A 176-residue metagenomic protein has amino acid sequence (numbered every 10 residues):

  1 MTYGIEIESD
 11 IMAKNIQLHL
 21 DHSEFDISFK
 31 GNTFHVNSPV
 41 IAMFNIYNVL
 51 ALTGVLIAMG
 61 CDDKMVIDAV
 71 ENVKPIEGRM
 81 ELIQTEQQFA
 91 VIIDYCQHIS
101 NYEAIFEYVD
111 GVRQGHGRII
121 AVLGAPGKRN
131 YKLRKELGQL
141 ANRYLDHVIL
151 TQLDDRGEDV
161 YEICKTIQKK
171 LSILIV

Functional and structural regions predicted by a protein language model:
T2, S23, T151: Ser/Thr-centric signal marking residues that sit in or immediately flank functional binding/regulatory motifs
T2-G4, I16, F44-N45: C-terminal accessory "lid"/substrate-recognition subdomains
I5, G124-P126, Q152-L153: Cofactor-binding loop segments of dinucleotide-utilizing enzymes, especially the Rossmann-like FAD- and NAD(P)+-binding
D10, R129-K132, D155-Y161: Short, charged/polar "capping" segments at the starts of alpha-helices and the immediately preceding loops
L18-E24: A short, compositionally biased
L20, F29-H147: Nucleotide phosphate-binding/pyrophosphate-handling subdomain across enzymes that bind or process nucleotide phosphates
G138-V176: C-terminal helical cap/extension that packs against the catalytic core of soluble nucleotide-cofactor enzymes
